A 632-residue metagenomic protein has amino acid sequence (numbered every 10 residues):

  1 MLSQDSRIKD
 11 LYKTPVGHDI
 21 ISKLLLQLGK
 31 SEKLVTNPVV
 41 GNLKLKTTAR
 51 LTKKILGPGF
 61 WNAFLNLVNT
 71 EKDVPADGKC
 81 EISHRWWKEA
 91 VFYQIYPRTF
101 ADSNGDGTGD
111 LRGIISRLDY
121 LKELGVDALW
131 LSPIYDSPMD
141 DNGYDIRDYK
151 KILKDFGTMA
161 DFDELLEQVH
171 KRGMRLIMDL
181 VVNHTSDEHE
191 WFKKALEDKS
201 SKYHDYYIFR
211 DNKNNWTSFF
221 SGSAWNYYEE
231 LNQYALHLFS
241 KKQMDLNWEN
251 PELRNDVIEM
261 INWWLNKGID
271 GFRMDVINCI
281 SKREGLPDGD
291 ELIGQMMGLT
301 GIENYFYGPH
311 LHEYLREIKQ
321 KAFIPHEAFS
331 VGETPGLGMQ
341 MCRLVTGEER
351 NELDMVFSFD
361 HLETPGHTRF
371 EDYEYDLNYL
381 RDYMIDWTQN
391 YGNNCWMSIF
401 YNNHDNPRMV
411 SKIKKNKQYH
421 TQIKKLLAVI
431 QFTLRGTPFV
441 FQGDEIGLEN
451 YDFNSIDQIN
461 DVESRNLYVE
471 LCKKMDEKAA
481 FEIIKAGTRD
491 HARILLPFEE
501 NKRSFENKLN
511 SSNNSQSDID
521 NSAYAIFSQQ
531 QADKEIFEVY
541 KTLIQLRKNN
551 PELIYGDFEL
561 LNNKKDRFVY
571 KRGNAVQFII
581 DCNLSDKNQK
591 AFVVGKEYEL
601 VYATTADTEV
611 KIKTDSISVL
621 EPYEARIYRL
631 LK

Functional and structural regions predicted by a protein language model:
M1-N104, Y149: Mature N-terminal, pre-catalytic/accessory segment of carbohydrate-active enzymes
V74-N262, N266, C279-G338, L496: Acidic/aromatic-lined carbohydrate-recognition and catalytic surfaces of CAZymes acting on diverse glycans
S83, W87, I293, T300-E303 (+11 more regions): Loop/helix patches that line or flank the sugar-binding groove of alpha-linked glycan CAZymes
L129, F272-M274: Hydrophobic residues within beta-strands of alpha/beta enzymes
S137-D141, H184-W191, I280-E284, G338-C342 (+5 more regions): Short catalytic/ligand-binding loop motif for oxyanion handling, primarily in non-cytosolic enzymes, centered on
N588-A606: Beta-strand-rich binding/interaction modules
I612-K632: C-terminal beta-strand-rich structural cap/linker in extracellular carbohydrate-active enzymes
